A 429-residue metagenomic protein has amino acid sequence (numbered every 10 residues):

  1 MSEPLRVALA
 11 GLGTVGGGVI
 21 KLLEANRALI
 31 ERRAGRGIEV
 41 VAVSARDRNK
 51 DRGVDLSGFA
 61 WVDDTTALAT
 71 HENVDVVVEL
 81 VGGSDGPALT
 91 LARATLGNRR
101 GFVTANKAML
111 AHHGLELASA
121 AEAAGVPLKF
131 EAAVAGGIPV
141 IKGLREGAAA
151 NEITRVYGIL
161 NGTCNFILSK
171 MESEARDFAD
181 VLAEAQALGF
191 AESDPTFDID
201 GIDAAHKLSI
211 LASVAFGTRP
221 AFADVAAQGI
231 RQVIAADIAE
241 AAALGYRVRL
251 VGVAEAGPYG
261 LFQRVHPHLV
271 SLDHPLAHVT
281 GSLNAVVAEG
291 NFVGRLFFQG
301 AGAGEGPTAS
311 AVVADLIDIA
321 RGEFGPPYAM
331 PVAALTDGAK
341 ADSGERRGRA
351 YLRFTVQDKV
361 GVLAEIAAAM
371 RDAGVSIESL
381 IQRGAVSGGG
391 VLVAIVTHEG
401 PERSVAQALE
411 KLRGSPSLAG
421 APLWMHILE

Functional and structural regions predicted by a protein language model:
M1-N98: N-terminal glycine-/serine-/threonine-rich beta1-alpha1-beta2 phosphate-ribose binding loop of Rossmann-like
R46-R48, T66, G82, R100 (+5 more regions): Short, ordered loop/turn segments at secondary-structure junctions
G83-N98, K107-R145: Rossmann-fold NAD(P)-binding glycine/threonine-rich loop
F102-V103, I377: A short hydrophobic/small-residue beta-strand
E122-D203, I210: Rossmann-like NAD(P)H-binding beta-loop-alpha module
D180-H278, L283-A285: Substrate-binding/catalytic subdomain of NAD(P)-dependent oxidoreductase enzymes
I230, G294-L296, G300-G306: Glycine-rich phosphate/pyrophosphate-binding beta-alpha loops
A311, L316-E429: A conserved regulatory-domain signal marking ACT and ACT-like small-molecule sensing domains and adjacent regulatory
